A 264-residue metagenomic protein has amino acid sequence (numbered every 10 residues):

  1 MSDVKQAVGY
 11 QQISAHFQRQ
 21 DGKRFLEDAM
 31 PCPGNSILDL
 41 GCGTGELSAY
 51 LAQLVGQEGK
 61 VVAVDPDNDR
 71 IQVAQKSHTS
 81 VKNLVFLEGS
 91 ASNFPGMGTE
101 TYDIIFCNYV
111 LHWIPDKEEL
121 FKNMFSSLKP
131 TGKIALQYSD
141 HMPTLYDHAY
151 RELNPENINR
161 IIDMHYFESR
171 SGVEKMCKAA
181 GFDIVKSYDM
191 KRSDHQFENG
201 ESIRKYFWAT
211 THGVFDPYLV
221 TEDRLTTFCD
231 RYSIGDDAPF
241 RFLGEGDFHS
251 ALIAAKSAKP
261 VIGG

Functional and structural regions predicted by a protein language model:
M1-N35, E46-Y50, D69-V73, S77 (+1 more regions): Conserved class I S-adenosyl-L-methionine
L38-L40, T44-F94: Class I SAM-dependent methyltransferase SAM/SAH-binding core
G96-I105: A short acidic, Gly/Pro-enriched loop at the edge of an enzyme's catalytic core that lines a small-molecule cofactor
I104-D116: A short SAM/SAH-binding and catalytic strip from SAM-dependent methyltransferases
E118-K133: A short glycine-rich, Lys/Arg-flanked "PGG" loop and its adjoining helix->strand segment in the class I
A135-N157: Conserved class I S-adenosyl-L-methionine
Y166-G264: Conserved Class I S-adenosyl-L-methionine
